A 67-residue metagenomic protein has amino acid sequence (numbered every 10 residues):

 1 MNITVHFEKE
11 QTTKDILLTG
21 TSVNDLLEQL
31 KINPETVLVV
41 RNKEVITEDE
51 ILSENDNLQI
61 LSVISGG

Functional and structural regions predicted by a protein language model:
M1-S65: Ubiquitin-like/PB1-type beta-grasp interaction modules and other compact soluble beta-rich domains
